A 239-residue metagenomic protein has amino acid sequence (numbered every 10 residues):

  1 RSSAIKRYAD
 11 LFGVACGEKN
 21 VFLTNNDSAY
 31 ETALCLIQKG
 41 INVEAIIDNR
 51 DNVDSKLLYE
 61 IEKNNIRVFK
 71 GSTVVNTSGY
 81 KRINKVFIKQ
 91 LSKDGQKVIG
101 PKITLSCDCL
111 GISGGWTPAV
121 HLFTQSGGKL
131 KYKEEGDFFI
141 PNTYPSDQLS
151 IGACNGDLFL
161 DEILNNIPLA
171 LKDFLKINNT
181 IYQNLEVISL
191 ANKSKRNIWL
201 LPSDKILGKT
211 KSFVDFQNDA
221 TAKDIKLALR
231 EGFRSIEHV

Functional and structural regions predicted by a protein language model:
R1-H238: Residues forming the flavin
